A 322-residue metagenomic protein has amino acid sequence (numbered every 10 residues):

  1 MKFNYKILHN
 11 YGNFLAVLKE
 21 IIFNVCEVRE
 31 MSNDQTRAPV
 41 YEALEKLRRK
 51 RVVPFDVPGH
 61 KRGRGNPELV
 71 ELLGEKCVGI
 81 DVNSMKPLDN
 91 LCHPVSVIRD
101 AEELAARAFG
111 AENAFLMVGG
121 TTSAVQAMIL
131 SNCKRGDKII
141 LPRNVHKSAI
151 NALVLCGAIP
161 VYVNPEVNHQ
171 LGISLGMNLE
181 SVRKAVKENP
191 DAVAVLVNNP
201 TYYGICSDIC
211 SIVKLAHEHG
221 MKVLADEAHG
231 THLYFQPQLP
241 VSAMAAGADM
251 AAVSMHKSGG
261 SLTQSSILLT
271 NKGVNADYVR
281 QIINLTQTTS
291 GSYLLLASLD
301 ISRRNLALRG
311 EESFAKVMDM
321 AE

Functional and structural regions predicted by a protein language model:
Y5-L18: Short hydrophobic targeting helices and cationic amphipathic motifs that mediate membrane/organellar targeting
A16-E20, V25-V28: Acidic, Ala/Val/Gly-enriched low-complexity intrinsically disordered segments
V25-S96: N-terminal "arm"/small-domain region of PLP-dependent enzymes with the aminotransferase-like
R37-E45, R49, L69-L72, H93 (+2 more regions): Conserved PLP-enzyme active-site core in the AAT-like
K61, G120-T121: Short glycine-rich, polar/acidic loop-and-turn segments at beta strand-coil junctions
V78-G120: Conserved N-terminal alpha-helix of the aminotransferase class I/II PLP-enzyme fold
